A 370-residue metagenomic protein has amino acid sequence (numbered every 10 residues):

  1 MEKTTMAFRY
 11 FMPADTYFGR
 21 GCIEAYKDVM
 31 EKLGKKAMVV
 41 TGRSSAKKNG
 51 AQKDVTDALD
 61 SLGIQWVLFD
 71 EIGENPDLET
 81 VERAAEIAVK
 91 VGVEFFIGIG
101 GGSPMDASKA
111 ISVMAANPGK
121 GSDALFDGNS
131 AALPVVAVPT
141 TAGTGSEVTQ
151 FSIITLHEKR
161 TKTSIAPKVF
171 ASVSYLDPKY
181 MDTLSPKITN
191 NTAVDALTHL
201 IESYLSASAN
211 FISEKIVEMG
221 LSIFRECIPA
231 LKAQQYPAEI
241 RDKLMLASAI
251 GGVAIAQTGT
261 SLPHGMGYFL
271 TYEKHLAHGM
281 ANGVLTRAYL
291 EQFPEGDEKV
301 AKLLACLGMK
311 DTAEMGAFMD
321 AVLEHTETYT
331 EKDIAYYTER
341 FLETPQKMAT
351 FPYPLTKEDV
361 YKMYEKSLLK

Functional and structural regions predicted by a protein language model:
M1-F95: ATP/NTP phosphate-donor binding region
I23-Y26, K48-A51, L78-E79, S103-S108 (+2 more regions): Short glycine/serine/threonine-rich phosphate/pyrophosphate-binding segments that cradle anionic phosphate groups
E79-K179: Glycine/threonine-rich beta-strand-loop-alpha-helix active-site module that forms ligand/phosphate-binding
G143, I250-A277, K347: Glycine-rich phosphate/pyrophosphate-binding beta-alpha loops
F151-T258, P352, E358: Carboxylate- and glycine-rich phosphate/diphosphate-binding segment that chelates Mg2+/Mn2+
Y272-E327: Active-site pocket-lining segment
C306-K370: C-terminal charged capping/lid subdomain of soluble metabolic enzymes
